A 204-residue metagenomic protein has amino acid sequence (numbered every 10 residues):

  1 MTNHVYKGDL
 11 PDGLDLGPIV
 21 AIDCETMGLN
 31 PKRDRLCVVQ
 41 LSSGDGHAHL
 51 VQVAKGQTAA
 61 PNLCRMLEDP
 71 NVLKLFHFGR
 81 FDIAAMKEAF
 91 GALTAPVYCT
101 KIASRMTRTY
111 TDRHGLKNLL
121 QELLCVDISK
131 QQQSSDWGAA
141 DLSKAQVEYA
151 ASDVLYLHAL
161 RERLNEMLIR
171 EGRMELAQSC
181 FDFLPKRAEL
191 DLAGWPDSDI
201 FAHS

Functional and structural regions predicted by a protein language model:
M1-C37, L41-S204: DEDD superfamily 3′-5′ metal-dependent exonuclease/proofreading module
